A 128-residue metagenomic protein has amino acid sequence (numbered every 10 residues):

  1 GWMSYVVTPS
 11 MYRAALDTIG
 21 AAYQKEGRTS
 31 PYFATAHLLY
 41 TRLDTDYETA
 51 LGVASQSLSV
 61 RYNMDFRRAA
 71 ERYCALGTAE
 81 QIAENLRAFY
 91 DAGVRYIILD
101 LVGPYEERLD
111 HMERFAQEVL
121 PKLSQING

Functional and structural regions predicted by a protein language model:
G1-G128: Active-site-adjacent structural elements that line small-molecule/cofactor binding pockets in enzymes
